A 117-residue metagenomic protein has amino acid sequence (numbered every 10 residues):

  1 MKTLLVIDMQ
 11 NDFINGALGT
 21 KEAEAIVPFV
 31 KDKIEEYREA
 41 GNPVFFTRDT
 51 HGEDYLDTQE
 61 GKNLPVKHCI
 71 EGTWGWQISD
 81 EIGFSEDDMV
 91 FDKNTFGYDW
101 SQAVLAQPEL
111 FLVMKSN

Functional and structural regions predicted by a protein language model:
M1-V90: Active-site acidic carboxylates
G72, Q77-N117: Internal catalytic-core helix/loop-beta-alpha segment that presents or stabilizes conserved functional determinants
